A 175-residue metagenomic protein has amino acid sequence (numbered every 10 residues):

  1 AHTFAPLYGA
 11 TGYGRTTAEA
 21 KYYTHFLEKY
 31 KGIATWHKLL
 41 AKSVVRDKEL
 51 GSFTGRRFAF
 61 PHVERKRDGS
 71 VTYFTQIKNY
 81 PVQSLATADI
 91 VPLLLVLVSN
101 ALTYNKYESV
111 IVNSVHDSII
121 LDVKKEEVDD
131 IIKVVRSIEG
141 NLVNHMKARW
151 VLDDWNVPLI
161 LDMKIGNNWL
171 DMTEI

Functional and structural regions predicted by a protein language model:
A1-I175: Conserved catalytic core of nucleotide polymerization and phosphodiester-bond processing enzymes
